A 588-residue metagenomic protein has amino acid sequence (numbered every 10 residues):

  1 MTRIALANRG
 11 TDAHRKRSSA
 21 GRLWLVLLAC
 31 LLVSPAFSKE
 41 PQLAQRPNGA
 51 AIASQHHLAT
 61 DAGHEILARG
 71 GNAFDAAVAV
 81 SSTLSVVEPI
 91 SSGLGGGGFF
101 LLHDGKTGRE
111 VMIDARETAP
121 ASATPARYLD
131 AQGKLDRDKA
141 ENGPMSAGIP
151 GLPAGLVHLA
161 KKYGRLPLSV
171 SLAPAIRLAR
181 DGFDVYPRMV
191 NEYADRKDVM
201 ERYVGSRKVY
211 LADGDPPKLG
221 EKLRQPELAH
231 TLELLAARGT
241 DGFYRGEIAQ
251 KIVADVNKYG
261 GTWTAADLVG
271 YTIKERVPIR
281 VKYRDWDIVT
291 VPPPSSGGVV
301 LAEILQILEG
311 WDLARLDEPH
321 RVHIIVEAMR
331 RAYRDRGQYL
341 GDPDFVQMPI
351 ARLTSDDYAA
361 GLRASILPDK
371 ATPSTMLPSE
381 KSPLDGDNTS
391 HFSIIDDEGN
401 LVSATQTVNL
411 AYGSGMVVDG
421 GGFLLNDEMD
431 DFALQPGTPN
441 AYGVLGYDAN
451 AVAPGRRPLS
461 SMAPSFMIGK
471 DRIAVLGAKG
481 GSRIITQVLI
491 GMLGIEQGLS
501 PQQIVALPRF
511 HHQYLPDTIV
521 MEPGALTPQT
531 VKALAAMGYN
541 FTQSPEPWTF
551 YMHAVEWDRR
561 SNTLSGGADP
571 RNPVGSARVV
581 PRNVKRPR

Functional and structural regions predicted by a protein language model:
I4-L25: Bacterial N-terminal signal peptides that target proteins for export
R22-S34: Bacterial N-terminal signal peptides
F37-D61, E65, A73-R238, F243-R245 (+7 more regions): Noncatalytic scaffold domains of N-terminal-nucleophile
V86-M112, T262-T264, L401-G469, Q497 (+1 more regions): Active-site rim segments in enzyme catalytic domains, especially the processed small/beta chain of N-terminal
E275, G386-T389, A411, S460-M462: Short, small/polar residue-rich loop motifs at catalytic or cofactor-binding pockets
W311-V408, G420-G421, P436-G437, P545: Internal maturation/activation junctions in enzymes
R456, V488-L489, E496-P547: Extended C-terminal subregions enriched in glycine
